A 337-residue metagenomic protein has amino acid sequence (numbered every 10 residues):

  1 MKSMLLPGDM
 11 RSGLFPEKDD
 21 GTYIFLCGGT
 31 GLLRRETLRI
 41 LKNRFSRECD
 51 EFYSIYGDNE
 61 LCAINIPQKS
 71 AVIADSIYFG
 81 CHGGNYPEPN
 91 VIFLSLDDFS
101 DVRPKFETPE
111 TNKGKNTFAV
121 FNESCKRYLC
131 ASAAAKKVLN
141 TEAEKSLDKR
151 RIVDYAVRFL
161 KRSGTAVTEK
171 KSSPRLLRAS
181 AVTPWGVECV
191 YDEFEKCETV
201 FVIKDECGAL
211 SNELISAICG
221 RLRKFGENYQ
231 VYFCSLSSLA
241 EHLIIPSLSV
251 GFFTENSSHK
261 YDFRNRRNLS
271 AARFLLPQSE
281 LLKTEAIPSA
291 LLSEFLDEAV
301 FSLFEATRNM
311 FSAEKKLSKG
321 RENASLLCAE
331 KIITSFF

Functional and structural regions predicted by a protein language model:
M1-D9, F15-P16, K42-R103, E110-N112 (+1 more regions): Conserved nucleotide-sensing/catalytic segment adjacent to the nucleotide-binding pocket in NTP-handling enzymes
M1-P16, K149-D192, F337: N-terminal pre-Walker A segment at the start of P-loop NTPase domains
K2, K18, R35, R39-K42 (+16 more regions): Context-gated lysine
L5-R44, G320, F337: Structured catalytic/translocation cores of nucleotide/phosphate-coupled proteins
Y23-N43, P184-D192, K196-L222: Glycine-rich phosphate-binding P-loop
P109-S163, A290-E330: An accessory alpha-helical subdomain
K331-F337: N-terminal charge/polar-biased segments
